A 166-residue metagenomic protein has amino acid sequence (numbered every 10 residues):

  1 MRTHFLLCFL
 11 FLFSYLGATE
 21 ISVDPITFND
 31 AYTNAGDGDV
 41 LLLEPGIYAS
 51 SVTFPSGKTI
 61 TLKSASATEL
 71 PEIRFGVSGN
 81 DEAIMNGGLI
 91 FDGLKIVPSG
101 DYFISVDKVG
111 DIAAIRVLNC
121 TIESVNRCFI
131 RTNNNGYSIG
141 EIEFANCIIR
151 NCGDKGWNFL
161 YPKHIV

Functional and structural regions predicted by a protein language model:
T3-S14: Sec-dependent N-terminal signal peptides
A18-A49, T53, T59: Acidic Gly/Asp/Thr-rich repetitive segments characteristic of extracellular carbohydrate-active and adhesion proteins
A49-T61, L70-A114, R127-G136: Extracellular beta-strand-rich solenoid/capping regions of secreted or surface-exposed proteins that bind or remodel
K63, G87-P98, A113-S124, I139-K155 (+1 more regions): Right-handed parallel beta-helix
A65-A67: Change "in extracellular beta-sheet-rich domains … of secreted and cell-surface proteins" to "in beta-sheet-rich domains
I130, W157-N158: Glycine-centered small-residue motifs that form tight turns and secondary-structure capping sites at repeat-unit
